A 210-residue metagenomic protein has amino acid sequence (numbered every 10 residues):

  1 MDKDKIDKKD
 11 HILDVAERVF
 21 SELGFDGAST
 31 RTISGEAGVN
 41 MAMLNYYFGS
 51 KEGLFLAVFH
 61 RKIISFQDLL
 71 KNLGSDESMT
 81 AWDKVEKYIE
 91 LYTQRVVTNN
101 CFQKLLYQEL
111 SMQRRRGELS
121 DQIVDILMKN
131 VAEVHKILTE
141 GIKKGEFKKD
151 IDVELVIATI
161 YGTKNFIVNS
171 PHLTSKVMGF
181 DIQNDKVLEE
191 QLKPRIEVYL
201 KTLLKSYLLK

Functional and structural regions predicted by a protein language model:
M1-D7, R18: N-terminal intrinsically disordered/low-complexity leader segments
I6-D14, Y47-K71, E90: An amphipathic alpha-helix adjacent to DNA-recognition modules
H11, V19-G53, A57: Helix-turn-helix
G53, T93-H135, L155, I182-E189: Short secondary-structure transition hinges
N72-K104, V153-I160, K210: Hydrophobic alpha-helical connector segments
L91-Q94, M128-K144, G162-K210: C-terminal peripheral helix-coil segments that are non-catalytic and often amphipathic
Q122-I126, K143-T159: All-alpha amphipathic helical-bundle segments outside canonical DNA-binding/catalytic cores that form hydrophobic
